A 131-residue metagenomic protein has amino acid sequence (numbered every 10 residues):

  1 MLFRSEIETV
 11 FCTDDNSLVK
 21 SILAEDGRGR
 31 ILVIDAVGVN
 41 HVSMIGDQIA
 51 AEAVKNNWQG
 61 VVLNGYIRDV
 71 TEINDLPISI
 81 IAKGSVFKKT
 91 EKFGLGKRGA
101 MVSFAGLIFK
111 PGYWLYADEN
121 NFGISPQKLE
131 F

Functional and structural regions predicted by a protein language model:
M1-L2: Short, small-residue-biased leader/transition segments that mark boundaries at the very start of proteins
E6-T9, G29-V33, W58-V62, P77-I81 (+3 more regions): Structural motif
F11-T13, G84: Residues at the C-termini of beta-strands that transition into short coil/loop
D15-N16, G38-H41, R68-D69: Short, catalytically relevant binding-site loops at active-site mouths
N16-I22: Surface-exposed ligand/attachment interfaces on beta-rich extracellular proteins
I22-N64: Extracellular/luminal Protease-associated
N64-T90: Long, charge-patterned amphipathic alpha-helical coiled-coil/hairpin "stalk" segments used as oligomerization
I81-F131: Acidic, glycine-rich flexible loop/linker segments
